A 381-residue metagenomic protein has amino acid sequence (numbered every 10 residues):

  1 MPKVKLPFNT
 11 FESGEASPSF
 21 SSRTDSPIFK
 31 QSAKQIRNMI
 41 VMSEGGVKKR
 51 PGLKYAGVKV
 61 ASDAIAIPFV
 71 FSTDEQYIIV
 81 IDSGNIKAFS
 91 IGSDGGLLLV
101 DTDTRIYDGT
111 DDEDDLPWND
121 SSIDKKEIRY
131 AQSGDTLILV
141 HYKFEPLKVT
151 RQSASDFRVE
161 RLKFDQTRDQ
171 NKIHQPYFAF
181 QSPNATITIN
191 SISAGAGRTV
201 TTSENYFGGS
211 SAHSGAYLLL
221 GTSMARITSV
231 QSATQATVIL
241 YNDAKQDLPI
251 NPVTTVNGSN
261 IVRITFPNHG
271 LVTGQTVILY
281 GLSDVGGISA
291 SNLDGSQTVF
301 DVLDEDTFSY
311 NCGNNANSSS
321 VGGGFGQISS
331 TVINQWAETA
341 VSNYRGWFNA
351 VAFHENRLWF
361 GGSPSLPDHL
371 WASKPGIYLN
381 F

Functional and structural regions predicted by a protein language model:
M1-R23, T102-I128, F164-R198, T202-G346: Small/polar beta-strand repeat architecture
M1-T102, K148, Q152-S193, T331-F381: N-terminal beta-propeller domains
I67, G134-I138, A216: Short, well-ordered alpha-helical packing segments
F69-V70, E127-Y130, L139, V299-F300 (+1 more regions): A general structural signal for short secondary-structure junctions and capping/turn motifs
Y77-G84, D112-L147: Elongated alpha-helical scaffolds
N85, T136, D306-T307, R357: Structural motif
F144, S232, P364-L366: Short, glycine-/Ser/Thr-/acidic-enriched flexible segments
